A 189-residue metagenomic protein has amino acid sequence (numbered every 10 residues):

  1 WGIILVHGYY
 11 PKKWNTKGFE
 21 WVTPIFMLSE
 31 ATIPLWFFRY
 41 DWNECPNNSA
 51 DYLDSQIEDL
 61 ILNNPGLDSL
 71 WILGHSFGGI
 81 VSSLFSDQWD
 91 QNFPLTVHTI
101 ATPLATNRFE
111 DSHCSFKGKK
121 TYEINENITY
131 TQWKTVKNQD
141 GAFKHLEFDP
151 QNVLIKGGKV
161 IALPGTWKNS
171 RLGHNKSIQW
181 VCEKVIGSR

Functional and structural regions predicted by a protein language model:
I3-K17, L35, N43, N47-D140: Serine-dependent carboxylesterase/thioesterase catalytic core of lipase-like alpha/beta-hydrolase/SGNH enzymes
K13-A31: Serine-esterase "nucleophile elbow" of acetyl-processing enzymes
W21-P24, S55, D59, Q179-G187: Charged/polar, solvent-exposed surface patches and flexible loops
F26-L28, L53, G158-V160: Generic hydrophobic, helix-prone segments enriched in Leu/Val/Ile
M27-N43: Conserved alpha/beta-hydrolase
G118-R189: C-terminal catalytic-base region of ester-bond hydrolases, centering on the histidine of the charge-relay
